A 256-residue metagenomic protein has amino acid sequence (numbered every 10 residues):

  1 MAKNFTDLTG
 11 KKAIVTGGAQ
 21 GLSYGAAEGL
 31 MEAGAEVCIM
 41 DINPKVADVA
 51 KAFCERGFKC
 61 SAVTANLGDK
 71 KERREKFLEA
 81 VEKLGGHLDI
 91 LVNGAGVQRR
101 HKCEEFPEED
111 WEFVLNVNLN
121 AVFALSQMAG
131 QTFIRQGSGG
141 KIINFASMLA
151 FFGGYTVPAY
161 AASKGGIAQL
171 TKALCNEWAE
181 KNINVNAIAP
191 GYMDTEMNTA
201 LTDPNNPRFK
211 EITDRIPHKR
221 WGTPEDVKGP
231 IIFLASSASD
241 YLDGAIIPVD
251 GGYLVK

Functional and structural regions predicted by a protein language model:
A2-F5, F152, I232, D243-K256: Short C-terminal tail/terminal secondary-structure segment of NAD(P)H-dependent dehydrogenase/reductase domains
F5-C38: Canonical Rossmann dinucleotide-binding motif of NAD(H)/NADP(H)-dependent dehydrogenases/reductases, specifically
V92, A179-N184, L242-G244: Short, small/polar-rich loop/turn modules that mediate ligand/substrate recognition or access, typified
K102-C103, P107-L115, I212: Substrate-binding pocket helix/loop in short-chain dehydrogenase/reductase
S126, S163, T171: Active-site helix of classical SDR
Q131, N176-E180, D240: Alpha-helical segment proximal to the catalytic Tyr-Lys
S147: Residue(s) in the substrate-gating loop at a strand-loop-helix junction that position the organic substrate next
